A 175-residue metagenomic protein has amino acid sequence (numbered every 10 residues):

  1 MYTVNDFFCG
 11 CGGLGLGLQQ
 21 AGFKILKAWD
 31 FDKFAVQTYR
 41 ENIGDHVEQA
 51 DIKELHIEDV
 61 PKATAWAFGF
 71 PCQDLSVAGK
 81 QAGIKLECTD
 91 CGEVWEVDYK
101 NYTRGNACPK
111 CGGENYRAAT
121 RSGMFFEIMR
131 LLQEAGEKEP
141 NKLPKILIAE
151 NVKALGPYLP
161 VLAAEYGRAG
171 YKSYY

Functional and structural regions predicted by a protein language model:
M1-Y175: Conserved active-site and SAM-binding loop architecture of S-adenosyl-L-methionine-dependent nucleic-acid
